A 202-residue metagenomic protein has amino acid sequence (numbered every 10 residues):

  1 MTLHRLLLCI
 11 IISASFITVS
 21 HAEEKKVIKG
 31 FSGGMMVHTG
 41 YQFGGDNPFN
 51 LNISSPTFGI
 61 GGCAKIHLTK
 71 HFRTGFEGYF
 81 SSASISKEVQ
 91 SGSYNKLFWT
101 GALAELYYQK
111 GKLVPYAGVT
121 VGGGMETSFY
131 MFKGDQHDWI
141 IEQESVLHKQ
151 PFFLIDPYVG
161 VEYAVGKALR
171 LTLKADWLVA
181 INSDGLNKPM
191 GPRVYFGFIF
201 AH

Functional and structural regions predicted by a protein language model:
M1-K29: Cleavable N-terminal export/targeting peptides
H21-L68, R73-T74, A201-H202: Short glycine/proline- and aromatic-enriched beta-strand/turn motifs that initiate or cap beta-hairpins
S32-G40, E77-Y79, G118-G122, K174-D176: Transmembrane beta-strands of outer-membrane beta-barrel proteins
F43-N47, S86-K87, W139-S145, V179: Extracytoplasmic loops and strand-loop junctions of Gram-negative outer membrane beta-barrel proteins
N50-P56, S91-K96, V146-P151, G185-G191: Replace "Gram-negative outer membrane beta-barrel proteins" with "bacterial and organellar outer membrane beta-barrel
G59-G61, T100-L103, D156-Y158, R193-Y195: Membrane-embedded beta-strand positions in outer-membrane beta-barrel channels/transporters
I66-W139, I155, Y163-L169, I199-H202: Gram-negative (and chloroplast) outer-membrane scaffold detector with strong preference for beta-barrel transmembrane
P189-H202: Outer-membrane beta-barrel "beta-signal"
